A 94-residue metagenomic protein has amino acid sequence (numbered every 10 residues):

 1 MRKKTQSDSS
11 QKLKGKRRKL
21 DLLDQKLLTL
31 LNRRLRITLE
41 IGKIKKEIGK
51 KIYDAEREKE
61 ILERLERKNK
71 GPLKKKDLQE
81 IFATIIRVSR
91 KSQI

Functional and structural regions predicted by a protein language model:
M1-I94: Domain-level signature for soluble enzymes in the chorismate/prephenate branch of the shikimate pathway
